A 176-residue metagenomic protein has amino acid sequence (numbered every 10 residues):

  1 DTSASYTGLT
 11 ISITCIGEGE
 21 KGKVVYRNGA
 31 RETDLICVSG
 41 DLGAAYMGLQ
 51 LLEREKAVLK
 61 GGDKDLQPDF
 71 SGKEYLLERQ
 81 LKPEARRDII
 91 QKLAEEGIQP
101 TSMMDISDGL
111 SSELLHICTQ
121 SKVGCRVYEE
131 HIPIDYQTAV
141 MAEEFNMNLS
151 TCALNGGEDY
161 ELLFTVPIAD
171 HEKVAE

Functional and structural regions predicted by a protein language model:
D1-E176: Helix-biased detector of long, well-ordered alpha-helical tracts
